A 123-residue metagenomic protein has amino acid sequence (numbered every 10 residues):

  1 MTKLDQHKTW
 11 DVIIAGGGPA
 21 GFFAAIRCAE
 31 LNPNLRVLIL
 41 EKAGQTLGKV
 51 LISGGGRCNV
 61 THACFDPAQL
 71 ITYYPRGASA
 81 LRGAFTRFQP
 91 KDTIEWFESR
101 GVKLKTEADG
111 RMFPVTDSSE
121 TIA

Functional and structural regions predicted by a protein language model:
L4-A20, L38: Beta1/beta-strand and adjacent pyrophosphate-binding region of the FAD-binding site in flavoprotein oxidoreductases
I13, A29-G55: Glycine-rich FAD pyrophosphate-binding loop
A20, A24-A29: Small-residue (primarily alanine) positions within well-ordered alpha-helices, especially packing/interaction faces
R27, K49, Q69, W96-S99: Residue-level detector of alpha-helical secondary structure
E41-G44, C64, R100-G101: Short glycine-rich, polar/acidic loop-and-turn segments at beta strand-coil junctions
G48-A84: N-terminal glycine-rich dinucleotide-binding loop that anchors FAD/FMN and/or NAD(P) in oxidoreductases
G83-A123: Feature captures the FAD/FMN-dependent oxidoreductase FAD-binding
